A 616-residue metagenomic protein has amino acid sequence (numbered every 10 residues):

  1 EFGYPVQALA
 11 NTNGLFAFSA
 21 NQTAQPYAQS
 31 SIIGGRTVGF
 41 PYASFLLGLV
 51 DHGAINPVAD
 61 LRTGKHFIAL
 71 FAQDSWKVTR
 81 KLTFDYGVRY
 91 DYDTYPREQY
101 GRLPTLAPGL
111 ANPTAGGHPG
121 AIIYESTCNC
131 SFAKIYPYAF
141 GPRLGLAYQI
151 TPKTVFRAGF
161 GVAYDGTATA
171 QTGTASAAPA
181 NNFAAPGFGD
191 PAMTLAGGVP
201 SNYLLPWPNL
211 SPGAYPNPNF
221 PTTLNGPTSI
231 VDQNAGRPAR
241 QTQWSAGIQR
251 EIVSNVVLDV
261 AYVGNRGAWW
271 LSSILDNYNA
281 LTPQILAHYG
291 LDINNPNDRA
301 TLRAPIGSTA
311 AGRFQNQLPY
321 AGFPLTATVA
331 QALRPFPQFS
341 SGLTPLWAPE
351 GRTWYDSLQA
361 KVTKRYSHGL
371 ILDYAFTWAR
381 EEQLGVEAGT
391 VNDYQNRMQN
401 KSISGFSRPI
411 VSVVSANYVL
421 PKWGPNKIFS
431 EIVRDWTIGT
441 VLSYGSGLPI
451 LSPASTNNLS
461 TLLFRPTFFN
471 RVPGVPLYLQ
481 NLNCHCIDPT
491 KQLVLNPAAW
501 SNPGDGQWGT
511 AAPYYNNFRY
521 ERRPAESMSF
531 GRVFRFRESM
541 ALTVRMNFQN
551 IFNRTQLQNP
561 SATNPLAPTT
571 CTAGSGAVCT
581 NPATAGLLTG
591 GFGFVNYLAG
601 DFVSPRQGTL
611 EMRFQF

Functional and structural regions predicted by a protein language model:
E1-Q480, C484-I487, D505, G509 (+2 more regions): Short acidic-glycine motifs
Q492-T510: Flexible internal linker/loop segments at domain or repeat junctions
